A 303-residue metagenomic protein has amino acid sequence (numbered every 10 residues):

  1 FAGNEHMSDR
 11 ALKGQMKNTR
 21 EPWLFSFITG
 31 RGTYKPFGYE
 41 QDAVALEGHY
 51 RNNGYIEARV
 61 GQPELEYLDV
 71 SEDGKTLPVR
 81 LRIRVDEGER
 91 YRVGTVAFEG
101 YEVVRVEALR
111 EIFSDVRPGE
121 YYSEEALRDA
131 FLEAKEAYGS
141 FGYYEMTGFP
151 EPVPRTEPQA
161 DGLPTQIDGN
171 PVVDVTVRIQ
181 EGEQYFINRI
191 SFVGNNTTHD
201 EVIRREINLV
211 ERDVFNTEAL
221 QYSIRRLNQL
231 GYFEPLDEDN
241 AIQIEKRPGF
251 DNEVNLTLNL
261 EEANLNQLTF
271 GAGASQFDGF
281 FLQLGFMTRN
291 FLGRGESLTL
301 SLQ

Functional and structural regions predicted by a protein language model:
F1-F280, G285, T299-Q303: Periplasmic polypeptide-binding modules associated with outer-membrane biogenesis and secretion
N264, L292-R294: Short coil turns and loop connectors of transmembrane beta-barrels in diderm outer membranes and organellar homologs
T288-N290: Residue-level signature of outer-membrane beta-barrel architecture
